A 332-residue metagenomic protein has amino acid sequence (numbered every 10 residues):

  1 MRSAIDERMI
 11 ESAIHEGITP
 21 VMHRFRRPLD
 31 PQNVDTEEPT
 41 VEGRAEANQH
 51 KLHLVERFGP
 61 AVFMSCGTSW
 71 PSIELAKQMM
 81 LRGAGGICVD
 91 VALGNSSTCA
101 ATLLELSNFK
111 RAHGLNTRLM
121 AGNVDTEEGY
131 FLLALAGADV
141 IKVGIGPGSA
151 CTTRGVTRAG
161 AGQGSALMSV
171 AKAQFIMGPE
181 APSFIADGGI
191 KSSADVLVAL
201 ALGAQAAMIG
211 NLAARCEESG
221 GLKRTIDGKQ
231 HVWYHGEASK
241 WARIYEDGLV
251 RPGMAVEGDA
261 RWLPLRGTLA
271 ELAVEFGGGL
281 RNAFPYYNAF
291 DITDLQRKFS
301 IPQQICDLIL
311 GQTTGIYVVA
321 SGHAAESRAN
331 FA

Functional and structural regions predicted by a protein language model:
M1: C-terminal substrate/ligand-recognition segments
A4-P20, F25-D187, K191-D227: Alpha/beta enzyme core
A136, R158-A186, I190-A332: Alpha/beta catalytic cores of nucleotide-metabolism and tRNA/nucleoside-modifying enzymes
